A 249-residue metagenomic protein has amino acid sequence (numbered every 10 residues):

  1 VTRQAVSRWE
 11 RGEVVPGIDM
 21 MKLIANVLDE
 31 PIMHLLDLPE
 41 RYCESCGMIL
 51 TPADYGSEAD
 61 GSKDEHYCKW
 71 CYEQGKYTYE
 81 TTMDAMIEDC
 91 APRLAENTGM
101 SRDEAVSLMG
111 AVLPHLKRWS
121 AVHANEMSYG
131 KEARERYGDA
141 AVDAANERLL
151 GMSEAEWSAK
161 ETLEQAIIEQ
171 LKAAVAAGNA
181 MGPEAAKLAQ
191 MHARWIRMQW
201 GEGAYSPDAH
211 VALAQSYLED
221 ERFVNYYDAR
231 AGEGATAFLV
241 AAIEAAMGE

Functional and structural regions predicted by a protein language model:
V1-V15: Recognition helix of helix-turn-helix/homeodomain-like DNA-binding domains that insert into the DNA major groove
D19-H34: DNA major-groove recognition helix of helix-turn-helix/homeodomain DNA-binding modules
L28, G47-L50, G75: Cys/His-rich microdomains that often coordinate metals
C43-C46, C68-C71: Short cysteine-rich clusters marking metal-coordination/redox-active sites
Y55-E65: Short linker/helix segments within small regulatory modules
K69-D89: Short metal-binding segments enriched for Cys and/or His
D84, E88-A91, H115-E249: Amphipathic alpha-helical "stalk" segments
G99-S120: Short flanking/linker segments adjacent to small metal-binding domains or redox-active Cys/His motifs
